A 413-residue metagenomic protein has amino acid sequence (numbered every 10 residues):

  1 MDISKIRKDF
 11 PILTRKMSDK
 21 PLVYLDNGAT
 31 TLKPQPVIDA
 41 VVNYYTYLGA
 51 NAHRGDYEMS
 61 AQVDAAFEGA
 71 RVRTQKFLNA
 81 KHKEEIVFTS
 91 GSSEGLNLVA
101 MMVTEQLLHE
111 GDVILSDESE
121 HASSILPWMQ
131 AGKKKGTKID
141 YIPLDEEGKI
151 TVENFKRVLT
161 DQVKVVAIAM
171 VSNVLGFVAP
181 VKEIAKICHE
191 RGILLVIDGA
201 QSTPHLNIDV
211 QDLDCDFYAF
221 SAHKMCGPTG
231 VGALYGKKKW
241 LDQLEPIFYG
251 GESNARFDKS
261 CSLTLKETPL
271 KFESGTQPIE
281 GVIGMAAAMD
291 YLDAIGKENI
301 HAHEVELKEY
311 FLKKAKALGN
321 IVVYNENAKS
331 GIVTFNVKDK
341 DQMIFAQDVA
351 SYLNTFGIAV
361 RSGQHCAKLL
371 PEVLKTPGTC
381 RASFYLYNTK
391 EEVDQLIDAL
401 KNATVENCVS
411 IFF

Functional and structural regions predicted by a protein language model:
M1-F413: Pyridoxal 5′-phosphate
